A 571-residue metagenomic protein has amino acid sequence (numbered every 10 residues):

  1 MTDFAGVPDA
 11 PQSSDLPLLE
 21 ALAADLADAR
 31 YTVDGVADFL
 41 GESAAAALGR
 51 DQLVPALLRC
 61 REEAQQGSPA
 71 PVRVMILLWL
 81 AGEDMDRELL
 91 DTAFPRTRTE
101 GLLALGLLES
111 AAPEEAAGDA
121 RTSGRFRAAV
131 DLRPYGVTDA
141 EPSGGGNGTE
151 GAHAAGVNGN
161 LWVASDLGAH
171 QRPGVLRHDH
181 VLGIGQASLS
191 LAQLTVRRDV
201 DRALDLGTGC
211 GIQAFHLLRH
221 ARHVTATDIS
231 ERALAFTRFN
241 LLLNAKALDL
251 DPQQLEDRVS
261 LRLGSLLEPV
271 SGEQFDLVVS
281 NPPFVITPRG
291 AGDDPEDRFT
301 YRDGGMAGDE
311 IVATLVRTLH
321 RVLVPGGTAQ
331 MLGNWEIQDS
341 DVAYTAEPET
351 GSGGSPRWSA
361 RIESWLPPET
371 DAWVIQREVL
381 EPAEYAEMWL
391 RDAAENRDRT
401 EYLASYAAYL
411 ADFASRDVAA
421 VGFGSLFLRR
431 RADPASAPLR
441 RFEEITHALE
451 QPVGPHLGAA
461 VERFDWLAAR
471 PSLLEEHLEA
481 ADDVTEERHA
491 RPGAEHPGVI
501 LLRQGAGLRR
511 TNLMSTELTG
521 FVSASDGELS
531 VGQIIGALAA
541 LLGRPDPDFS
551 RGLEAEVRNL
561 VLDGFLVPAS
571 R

Functional and structural regions predicted by a protein language model:
T2-R73, F126, S143, Q171 (+3 more regions): Acidic, low-complexity/disordered tracts enriched in E/D and polar residues
A70-A129, A192-V196, L204, G209 (+2 more regions): Long, charge-rich, low-complexity alpha-helical segments
D86-R87, T92-H180: Non-catalytic substrate-recognition/targeting regions of SAM-dependent transferases
V163-G209: Glycine-rich adenosyl-nucleotide cofactor-binding module
L176-Q186, R197, I229-A407: S-adenosylmethionine
C210-A221: Conserved SAM-binding loop of SAM-dependent methyltransferases across substrates and taxa, primarily the Class I
H223-D228: Conserved SAM-binding motif I beta-strand of class I
I375, P382-R463: Flexible, glycine-/basic-rich loop-and-beta segments that form/coincide with the SAM-dependent methyltransferase
